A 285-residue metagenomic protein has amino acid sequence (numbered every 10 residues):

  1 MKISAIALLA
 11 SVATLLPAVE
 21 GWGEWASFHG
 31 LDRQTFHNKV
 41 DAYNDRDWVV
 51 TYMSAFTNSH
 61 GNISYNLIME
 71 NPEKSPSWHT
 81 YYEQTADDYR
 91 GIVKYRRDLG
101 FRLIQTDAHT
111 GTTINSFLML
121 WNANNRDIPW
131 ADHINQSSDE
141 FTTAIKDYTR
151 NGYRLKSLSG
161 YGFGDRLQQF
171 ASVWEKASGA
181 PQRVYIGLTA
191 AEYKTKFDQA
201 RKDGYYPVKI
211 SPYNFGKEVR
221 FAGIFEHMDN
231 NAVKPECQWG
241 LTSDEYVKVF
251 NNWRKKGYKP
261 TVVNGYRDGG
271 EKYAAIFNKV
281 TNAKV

Functional and structural regions predicted by a protein language model:
M1-E20: Fungal secretory targeting signals
A18-V285: Terminus-proximal functional modules
